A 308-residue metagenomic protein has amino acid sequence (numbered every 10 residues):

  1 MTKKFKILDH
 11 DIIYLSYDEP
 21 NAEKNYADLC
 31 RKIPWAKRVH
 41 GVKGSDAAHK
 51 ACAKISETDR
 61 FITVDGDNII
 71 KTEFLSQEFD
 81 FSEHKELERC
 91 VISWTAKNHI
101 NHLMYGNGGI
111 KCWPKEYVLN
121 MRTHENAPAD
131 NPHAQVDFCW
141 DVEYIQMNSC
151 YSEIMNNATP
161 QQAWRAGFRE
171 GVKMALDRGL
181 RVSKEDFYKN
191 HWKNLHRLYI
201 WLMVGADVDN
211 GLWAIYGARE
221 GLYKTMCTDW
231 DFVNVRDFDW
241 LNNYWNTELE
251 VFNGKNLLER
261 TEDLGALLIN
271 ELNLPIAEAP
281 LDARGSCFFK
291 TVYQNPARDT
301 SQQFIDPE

Functional and structural regions predicted by a protein language model:
M1-K54: N-terminal anchoring/stem segment of glycosyltransferases
I7-D9, T58, L87-R89: A general structural motif
P20-N21, I70, I100, L119: Flexible, glycine-rich phosphate/dinucleotide-binding loops and adjacent beta-alpha linkers at cofactor/substrate
K50, T58, T72-H84: Short alpha-helix within the catalytic core of nucleotide-sugar-dependent glycosyltransferases
A53-T58, N107: Short, surface-exposed amphipathic charged segments that create phosphate/polyanion-binding patches used for binding
F61: Short aromatic/hydrophobic "clamp" motif used to bind/position activated sugar donors
D65-I69: The conserved acidic donor/metal-binding loop of glycosyltransferases
F79-E308: Catalytic-site signature of metal-activated, phosphate-bearing donor transferases, centered on the GT-A/GT-A-like
